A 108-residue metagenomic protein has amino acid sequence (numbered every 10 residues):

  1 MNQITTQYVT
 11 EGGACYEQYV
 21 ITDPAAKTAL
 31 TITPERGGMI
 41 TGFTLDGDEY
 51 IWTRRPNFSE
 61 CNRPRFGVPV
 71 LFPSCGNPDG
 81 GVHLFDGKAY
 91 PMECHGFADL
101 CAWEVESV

Functional and structural regions predicted by a protein language model:
M1-V108: Surface-exposed acidic/polar loop and edge beta-strand patches at domain peripheries
